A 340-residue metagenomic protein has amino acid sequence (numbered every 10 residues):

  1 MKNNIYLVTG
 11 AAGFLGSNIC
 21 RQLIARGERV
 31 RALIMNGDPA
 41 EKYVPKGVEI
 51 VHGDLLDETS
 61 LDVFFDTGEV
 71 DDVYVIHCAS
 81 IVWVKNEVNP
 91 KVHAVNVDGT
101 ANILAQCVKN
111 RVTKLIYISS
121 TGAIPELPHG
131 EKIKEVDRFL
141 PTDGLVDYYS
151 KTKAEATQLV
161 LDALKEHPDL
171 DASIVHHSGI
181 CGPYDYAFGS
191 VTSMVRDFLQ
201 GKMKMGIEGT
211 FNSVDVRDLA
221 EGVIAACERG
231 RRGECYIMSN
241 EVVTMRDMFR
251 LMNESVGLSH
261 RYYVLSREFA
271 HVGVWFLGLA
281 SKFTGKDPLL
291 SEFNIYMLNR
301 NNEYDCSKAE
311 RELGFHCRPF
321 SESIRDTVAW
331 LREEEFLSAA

Functional and structural regions predicted by a protein language model:
I5-R26: N-terminal Rossmann NAD(P)H-binding glycine-rich loop of SDR-like oxidoreductase domains
P39, V44, V48-D98, N102 (+1 more regions): NAD(P)H-binding glycine-rich loop region in Rossmannoid oxidoreductase-like domains and their noncatalytic homologs
V84, T121-E131, I180-Y184, G189: Conserved catalytic-site region of short-chain dehydrogenase/reductase
V95-Y149: Conserved Rossmann-fold NAD(P)-dependent oxidoreductase catalytic core, especially the SDR/UDP-sugar
N102, S190, I207-E228, E234: Substrate-positioning beta->alpha
L145-S173: Active-site Tyr-X1-5-Lys
P168-L170, G182-S193, A226-Y236, L258-H260: Glycine/proline-rich active-site loop of Rossmann-fold NAD(P)-dependent oxidoreductases
G222-L289, C306, R311, S321 (+1 more regions): Mid/C-terminal beta-alpha module of Rossmann-like enzyme folds, strongest in SDR-family dehydrogenases/epimerases
